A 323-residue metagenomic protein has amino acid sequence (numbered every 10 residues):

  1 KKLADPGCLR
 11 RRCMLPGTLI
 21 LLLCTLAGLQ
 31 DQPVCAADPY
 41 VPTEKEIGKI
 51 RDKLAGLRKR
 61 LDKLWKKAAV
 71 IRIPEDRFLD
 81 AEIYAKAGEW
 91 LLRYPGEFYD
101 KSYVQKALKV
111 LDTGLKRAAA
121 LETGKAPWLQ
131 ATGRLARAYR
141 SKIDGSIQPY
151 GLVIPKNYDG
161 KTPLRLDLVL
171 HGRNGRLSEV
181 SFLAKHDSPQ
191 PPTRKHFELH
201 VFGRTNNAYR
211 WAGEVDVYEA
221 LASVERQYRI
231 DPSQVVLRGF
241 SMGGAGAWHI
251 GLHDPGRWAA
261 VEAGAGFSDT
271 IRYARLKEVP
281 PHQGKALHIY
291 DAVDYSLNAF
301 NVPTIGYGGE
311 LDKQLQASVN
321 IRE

Functional and structural regions predicted by a protein language model:
Q32-A81: Amphipathic, heptad-repeat alpha-helical segments
Q32-E44, Y94-L164: A domain-start/cap signature at the N-terminus of enzymes
N157-T162, R210-M242, L252-W258, N298: Gly/Ser-rich "nucleophile elbow"/oxyanion-hole loop immediately N-terminal to the catalytic nucleophile in hydrolases
K161-Y228: Active-site machinery of serine-nucleophile hydrolases
L237-G239, G264, Y307: Short beta-strand immediately N-terminal to the catalytic nucleophile in serine-hydrolase-like folds
G246-I250: Hydrolases whose catalytic domains are alpha/beta-hydrolase-1, hotdog thioesterase, or metallo-beta-lactamase-like
R257-D269: A conserved short beta-strand
I271-E323: The feature captures the conserved acid-bearing segment of alpha/beta-hydrolase catalytic domains
